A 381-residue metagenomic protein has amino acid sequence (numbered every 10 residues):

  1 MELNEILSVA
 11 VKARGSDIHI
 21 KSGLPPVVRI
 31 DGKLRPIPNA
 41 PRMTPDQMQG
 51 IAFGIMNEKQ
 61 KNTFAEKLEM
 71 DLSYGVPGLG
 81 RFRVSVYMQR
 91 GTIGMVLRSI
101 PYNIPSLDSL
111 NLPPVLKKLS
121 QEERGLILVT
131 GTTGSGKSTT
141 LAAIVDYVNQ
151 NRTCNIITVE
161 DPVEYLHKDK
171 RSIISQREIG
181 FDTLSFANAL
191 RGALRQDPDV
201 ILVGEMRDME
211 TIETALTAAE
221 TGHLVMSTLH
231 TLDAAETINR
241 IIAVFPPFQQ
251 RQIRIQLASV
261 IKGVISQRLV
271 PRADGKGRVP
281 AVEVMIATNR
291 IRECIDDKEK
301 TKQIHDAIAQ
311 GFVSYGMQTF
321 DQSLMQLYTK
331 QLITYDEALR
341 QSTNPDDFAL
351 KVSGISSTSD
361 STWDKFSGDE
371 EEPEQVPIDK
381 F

Functional and structural regions predicted by a protein language model:
M1-F381: Short, flexible helix-loop junctions that flank or precede catalytic/ligand sites
